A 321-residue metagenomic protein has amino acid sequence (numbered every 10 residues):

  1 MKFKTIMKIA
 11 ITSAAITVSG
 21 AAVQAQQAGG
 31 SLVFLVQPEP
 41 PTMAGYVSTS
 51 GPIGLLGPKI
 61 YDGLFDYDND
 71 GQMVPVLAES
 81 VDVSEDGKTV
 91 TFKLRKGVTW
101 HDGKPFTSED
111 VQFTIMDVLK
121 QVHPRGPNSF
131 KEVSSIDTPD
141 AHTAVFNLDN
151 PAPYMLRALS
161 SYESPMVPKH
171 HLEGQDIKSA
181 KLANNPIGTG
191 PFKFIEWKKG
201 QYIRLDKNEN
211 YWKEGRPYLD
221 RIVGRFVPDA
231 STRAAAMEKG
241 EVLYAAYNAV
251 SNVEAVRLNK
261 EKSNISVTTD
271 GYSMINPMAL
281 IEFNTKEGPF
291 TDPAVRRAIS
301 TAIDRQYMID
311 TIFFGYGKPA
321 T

Functional and structural regions predicted by a protein language model:
G20-A25: Sec/Tat signal peptide C-region and signal peptidase I cleavage site
Q26-Q27, K93, P127-L172: Surface-exposed binding/hinge segments that line and control ligand-binding clefts or catalytic entry sites
G29-M43, E79, T89-F92, V111-I115 (+5 more regions): Short, well-ordered beta-strand elements
L35-E85, M116, I187-T189: N-terminal lobe/hinge region of extracytoplasmic solute-binding protein
N69, S161-P217, R221: Gly/Pro-rich hinge or "lid" segments in bacterial periplasmic/extracellular proteins
E79-P124, P139, V145-D149, R233-A236 (+2 more regions): Aromatic- and charge-enriched surface segment that lines or borders ligand/interaction sites
T107-T114, A141-N147, G190-P191, L219-R221 (+3 more regions): Alpha-helical secondary-structure segments
V118, S135-I136, I195-D206, R225-E287 (+1 more regions): Extracellular/periplasmic solute-recognition and catalytic clefts
